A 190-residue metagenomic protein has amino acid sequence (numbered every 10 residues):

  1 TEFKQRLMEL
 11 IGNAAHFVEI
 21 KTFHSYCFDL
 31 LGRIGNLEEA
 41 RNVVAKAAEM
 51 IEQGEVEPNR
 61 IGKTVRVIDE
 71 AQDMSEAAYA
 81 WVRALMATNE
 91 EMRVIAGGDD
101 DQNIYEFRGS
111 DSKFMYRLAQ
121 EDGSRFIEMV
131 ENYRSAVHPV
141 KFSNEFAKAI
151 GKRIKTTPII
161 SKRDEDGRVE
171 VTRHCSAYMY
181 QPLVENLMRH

Functional and structural regions predicted by a protein language model:
T1, E19-K113, E131: Conserved helicase NTPase motor core
E2-I20: Conserved helix-turn-beta segment of the N-terminal RecA-like "Helicase ATP-binding" lobe in SF1/SF2 helicases
F3, V67, S135-H138, M179: Helical mechanochemical/support elements of P-loop NTPase systems and associated helical scaffolds
R6, A80-L85, N186-L187: A short acidic, amphipathic alpha-helical/loop segment
F17-E19, R125, E170: Conserved beta-strand segments of alpha/beta enzyme cores
A80-G167: Conserved RecA-like helicase ATPase core segment that couples NTP binding/hydrolysis to strand translocation
V169-Y180: Short acidic-hydrophobic, aromatic-tinged amphipathic segments that line or gate anion-handling sites
Y178-H190: Conserved helicase/translocase motor-coupling segment
